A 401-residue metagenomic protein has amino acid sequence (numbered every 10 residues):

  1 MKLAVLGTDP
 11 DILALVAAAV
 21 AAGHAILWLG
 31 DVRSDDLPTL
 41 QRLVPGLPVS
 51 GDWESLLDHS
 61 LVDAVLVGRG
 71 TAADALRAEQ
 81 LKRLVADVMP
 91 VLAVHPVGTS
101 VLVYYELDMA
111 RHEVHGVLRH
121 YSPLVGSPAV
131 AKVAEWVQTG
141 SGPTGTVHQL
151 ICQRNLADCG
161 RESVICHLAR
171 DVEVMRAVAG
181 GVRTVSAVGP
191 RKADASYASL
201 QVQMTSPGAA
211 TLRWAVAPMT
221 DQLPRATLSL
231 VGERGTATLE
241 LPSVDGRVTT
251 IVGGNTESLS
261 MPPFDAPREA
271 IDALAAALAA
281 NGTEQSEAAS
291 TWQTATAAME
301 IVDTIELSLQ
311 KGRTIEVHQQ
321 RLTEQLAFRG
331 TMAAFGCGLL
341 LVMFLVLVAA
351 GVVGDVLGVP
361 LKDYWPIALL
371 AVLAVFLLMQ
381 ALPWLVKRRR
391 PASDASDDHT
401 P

Functional and structural regions predicted by a protein language model:
M1-V44, L385-S393: N-terminal Rossmann-like dinucleotide-binding module
L6-P10, G30-S34, V67-A72, V94-V97 (+3 more regions): Structural motif
D9, P48-A110, G338-V346: Beta-loop-alpha module in the N-terminal Rossmann-like domain of NAD(P)-dependent dehydrogenases, especially those
L92, V97-R161: A contiguous active-site-proximal alpha/beta segment in oxidoreductase catalytic domains
Y121, V125-P128, N155-V185, A295: Mid-domain beta-loop-alpha active-site segment that forms a flexible, acidic cofactor/metal-binding surface
C166-R247, N255, S260-T283, D303-E306 (+4 more regions): Contiguous beta-strand/loop segments that form the cofactor/metal-binding neighborhood of enzyme cores
A280-A297: Glycine- and charged-residue-rich phosphate/anionic-cofactor binding loop of Rossmann-like
T296, E300-G330: Juxtamembrane amphipathic/hinge helix adjacent to a transmembrane helix
